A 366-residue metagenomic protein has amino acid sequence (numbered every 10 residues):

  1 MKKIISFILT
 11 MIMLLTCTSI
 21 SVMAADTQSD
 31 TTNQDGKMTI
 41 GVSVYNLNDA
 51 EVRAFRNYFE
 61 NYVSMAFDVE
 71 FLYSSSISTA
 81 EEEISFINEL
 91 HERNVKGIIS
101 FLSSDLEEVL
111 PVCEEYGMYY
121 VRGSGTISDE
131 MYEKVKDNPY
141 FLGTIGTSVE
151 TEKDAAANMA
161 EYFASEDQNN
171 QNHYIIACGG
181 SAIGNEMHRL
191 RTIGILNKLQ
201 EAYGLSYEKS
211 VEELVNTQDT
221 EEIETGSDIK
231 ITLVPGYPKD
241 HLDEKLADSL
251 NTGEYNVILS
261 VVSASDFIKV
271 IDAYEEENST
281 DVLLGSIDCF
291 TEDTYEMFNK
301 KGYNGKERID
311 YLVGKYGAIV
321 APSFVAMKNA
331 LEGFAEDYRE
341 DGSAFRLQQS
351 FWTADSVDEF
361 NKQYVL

Functional and structural regions predicted by a protein language model:
C17-Q34: Sec-dependent signal peptide cleavage junction
D26, G36-M38, K315, P322-L366: Hinge/cleft segment of the Venus flytrap/periplasmic-binding protein
N33-Y58, Y62-A66, L72-I84, L102-S104 (+3 more regions): Extracytoplasmic "Venus flytrap"
G41-S43, H91-L102, Y119-S124, I175-G179 (+3 more regions): Periplasmic-binding protein-like
E70-E92, L214-T252, S265-K269: Structural motif
I84, I98-G117, I195, V234-E296 (+1 more regions): Hydrophobic alpha-helical
V112-K153, G179-S181: Flexible loop/hinge segments that line or gate small-molecule binding clefts
G143-I175, L190, L242-D243, C289-Y295 (+1 more regions): Hydrophobic alpha-helical segments within soluble ligand-binding/sensing domains
